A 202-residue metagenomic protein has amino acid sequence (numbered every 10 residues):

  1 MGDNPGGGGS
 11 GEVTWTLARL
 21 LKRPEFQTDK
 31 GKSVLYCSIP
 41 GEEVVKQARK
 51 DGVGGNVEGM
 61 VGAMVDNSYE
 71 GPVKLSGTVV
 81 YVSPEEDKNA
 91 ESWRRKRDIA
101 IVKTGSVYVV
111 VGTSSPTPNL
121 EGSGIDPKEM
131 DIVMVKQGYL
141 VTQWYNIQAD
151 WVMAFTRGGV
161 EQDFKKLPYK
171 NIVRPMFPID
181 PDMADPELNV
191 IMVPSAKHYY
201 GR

Functional and structural regions predicted by a protein language model:
M1-S114: Hard-cation-handling environments
N89-R202: Extended hydrophobic packing segments that form well-structured cores
